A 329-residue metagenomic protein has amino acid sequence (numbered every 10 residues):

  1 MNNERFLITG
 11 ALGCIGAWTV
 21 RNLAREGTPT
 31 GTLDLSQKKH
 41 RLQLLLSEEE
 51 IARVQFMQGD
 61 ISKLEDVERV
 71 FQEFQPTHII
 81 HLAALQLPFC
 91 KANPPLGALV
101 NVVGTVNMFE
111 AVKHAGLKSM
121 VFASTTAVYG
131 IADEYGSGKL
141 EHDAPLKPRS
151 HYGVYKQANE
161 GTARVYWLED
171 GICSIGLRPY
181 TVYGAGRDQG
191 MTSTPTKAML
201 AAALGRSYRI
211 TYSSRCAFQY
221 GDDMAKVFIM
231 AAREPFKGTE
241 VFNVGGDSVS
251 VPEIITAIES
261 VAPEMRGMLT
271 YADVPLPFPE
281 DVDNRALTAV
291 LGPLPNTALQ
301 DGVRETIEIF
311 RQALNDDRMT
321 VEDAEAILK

Functional and structural regions predicted by a protein language model:
M1-H78: N-terminal Rossmann/SDR dinucleotide-binding element
L12, G161-C216, G221-A225, I258: NAD(P)-dependent short-chain dehydrogenase/reductase
V70, G97-A98, V112, M120: A hydrophobic alpha-helix adjacent to the NAD(P)-binding/active-site core of NAD(P)-dependent oxidoreductases, strongly
L82-Q86, S124-T125: Conserved NAD(P)H cofactor-binding loop of Rossmann-fold oxidoreductase domains
P88-G104, L140-L146: Short alpha-helical oligomerization interface
V106-H151: Conserved Rossmann-fold NAD(P)-dependent oxidoreductase catalytic core, especially the SDR/UDP-sugar
Y155-A158: Active-site helix of classical SDR
R206, I210-S214, F218-K329: C-terminal substrate-binding subdomain of Rossmann-fold SDR/epimerase-dehydratase oxidoreductases
